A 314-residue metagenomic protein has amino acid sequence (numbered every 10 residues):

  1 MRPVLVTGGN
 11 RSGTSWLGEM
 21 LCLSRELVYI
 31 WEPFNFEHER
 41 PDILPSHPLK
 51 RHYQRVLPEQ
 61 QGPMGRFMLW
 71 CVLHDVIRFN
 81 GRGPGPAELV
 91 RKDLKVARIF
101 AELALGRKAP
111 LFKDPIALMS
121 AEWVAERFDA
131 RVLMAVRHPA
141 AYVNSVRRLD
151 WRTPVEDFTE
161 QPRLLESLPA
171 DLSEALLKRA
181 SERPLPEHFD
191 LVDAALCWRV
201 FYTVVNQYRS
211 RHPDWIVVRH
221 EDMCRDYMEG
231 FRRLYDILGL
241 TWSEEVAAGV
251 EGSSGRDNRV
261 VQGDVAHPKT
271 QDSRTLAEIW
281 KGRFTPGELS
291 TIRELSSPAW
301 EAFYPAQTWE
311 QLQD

Functional and structural regions predicted by a protein language model:
M1-L5, L149, E156, L165 (+2 more regions): PAPS-dependent sulfotransferases, especially Golgi type II membrane carbohydrate sulfotransferases
V4, V28, R131-M134, I216-V218: Hydrophobic/aromatic beta-strand patches that form the interior of the parallel beta-sheet core in alpha/beta enzyme
G9: P-loop (Walker A) phosphate-binding loop of NTP-binding proteins
S12: ATP-binding Walker
S15-L27: A conserved segment at the C-terminal end of the G1
G18, F36-E39, L118-A121, A140-S145 (+2 more regions): Short catalytic/ligand-binding loop motif for oxyanion handling, primarily in non-cytosolic enzymes, centered on
W31-F112, L118, V155-L185, S273: PAPS-dependent sulfation machinery
K113-D114, V124-R148: Conserved phosphate-donor/acceptor-positioning beta-strand/loop module used by diverse small-molecule
